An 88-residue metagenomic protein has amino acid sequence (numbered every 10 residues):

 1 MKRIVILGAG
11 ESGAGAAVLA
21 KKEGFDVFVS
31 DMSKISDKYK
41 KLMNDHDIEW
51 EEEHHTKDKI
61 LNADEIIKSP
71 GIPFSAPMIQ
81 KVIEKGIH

Functional and structural regions predicted by a protein language model:
M1-H88: N-terminal leader/targeting and accessory segments in enzymes
